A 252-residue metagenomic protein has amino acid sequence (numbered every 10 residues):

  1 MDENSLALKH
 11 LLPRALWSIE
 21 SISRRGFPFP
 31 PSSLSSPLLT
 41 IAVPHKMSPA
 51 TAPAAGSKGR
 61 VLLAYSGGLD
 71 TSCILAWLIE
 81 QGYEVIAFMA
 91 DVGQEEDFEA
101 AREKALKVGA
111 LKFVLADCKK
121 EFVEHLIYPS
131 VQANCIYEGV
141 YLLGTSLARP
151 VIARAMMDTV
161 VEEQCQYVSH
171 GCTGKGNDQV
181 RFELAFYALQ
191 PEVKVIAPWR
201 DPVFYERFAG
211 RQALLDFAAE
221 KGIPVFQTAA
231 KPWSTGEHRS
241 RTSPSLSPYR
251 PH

Functional and structural regions predicted by a protein language model:
M1, P13, R25, I41 (+2 more regions): Feature targets compositionally biased, intrinsically disordered low-complexity regions with long contiguous runs
D2-I22, G26: N-terminal chloroplast transit peptides
N4, L12, L39-T40, M47: Short, intrinsically disordered, low-complexity terminal segments
L16-I19, P37-L38, P44: Low-complexity intrinsically disordered segments
G26-F27, P31-A42: N-terminal chloroplast transit peptides
H45-A64, L69-H252: Nucleotide-activated chemistry modules centered on ATP-dependent adenylation/adenylyltransferase
